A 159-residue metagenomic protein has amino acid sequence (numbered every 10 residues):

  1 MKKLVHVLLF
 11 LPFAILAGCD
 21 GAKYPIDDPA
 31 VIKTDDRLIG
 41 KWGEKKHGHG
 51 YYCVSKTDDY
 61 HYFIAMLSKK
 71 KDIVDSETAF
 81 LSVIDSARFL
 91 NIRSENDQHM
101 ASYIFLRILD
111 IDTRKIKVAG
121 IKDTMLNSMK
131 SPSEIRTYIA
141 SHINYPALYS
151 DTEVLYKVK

Functional and structural regions predicted by a protein language model:
M1-K2, D20: N-terminal hydrophobic targeting signals that begin at the initiator methionine
K2-L9: Sec-dependent signal peptide recognition, specifically the positively charged N-region followed immediately by
I15-G18: C-terminal motif of bacterial Sec signal peptides marking the signal peptidase cleavage site
D20-D36, K45-G50, S55-K159: Calycin-type beta-barrel ligand-binding domains and close structural analogs
